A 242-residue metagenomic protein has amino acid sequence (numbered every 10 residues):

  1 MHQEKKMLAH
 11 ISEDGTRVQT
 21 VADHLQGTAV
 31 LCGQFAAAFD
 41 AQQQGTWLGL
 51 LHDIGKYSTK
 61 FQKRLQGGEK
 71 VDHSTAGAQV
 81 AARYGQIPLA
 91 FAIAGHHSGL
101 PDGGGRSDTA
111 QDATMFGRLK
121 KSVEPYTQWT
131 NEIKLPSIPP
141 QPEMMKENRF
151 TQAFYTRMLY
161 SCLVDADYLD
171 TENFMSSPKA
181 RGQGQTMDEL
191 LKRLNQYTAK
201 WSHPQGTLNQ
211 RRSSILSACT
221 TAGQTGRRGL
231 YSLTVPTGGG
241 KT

Functional and structural regions predicted by a protein language model:
M1-K200: Accessory nucleic-acid engagement/destabilization modules that flank
V21-G27, G206-G229: N-terminal pre-P-loop "Q-motif" helix
K56, R211-R212, K241: Basic side chains
R149, Q205, V235-G238: Hydrophobic alpha-helical scaffolding
E189-S217: Flexible, low-complexity segments enriched in proline/glycine/serine and punctuated by aromatic residues
G226-T242: Walker A/P-loop
